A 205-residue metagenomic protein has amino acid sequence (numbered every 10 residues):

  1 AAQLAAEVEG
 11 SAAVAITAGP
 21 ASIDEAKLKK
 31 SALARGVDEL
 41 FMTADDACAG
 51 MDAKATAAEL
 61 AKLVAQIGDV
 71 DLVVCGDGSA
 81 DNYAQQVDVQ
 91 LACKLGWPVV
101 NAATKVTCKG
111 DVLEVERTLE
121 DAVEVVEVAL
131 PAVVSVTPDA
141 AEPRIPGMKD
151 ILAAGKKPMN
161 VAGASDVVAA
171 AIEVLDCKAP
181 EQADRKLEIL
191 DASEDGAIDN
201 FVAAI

Functional and structural regions predicted by a protein language model:
A2-I205: N-terminal glycine-rich FAD/FM-binding segment characteristic of electron-transfer flavoproteins
